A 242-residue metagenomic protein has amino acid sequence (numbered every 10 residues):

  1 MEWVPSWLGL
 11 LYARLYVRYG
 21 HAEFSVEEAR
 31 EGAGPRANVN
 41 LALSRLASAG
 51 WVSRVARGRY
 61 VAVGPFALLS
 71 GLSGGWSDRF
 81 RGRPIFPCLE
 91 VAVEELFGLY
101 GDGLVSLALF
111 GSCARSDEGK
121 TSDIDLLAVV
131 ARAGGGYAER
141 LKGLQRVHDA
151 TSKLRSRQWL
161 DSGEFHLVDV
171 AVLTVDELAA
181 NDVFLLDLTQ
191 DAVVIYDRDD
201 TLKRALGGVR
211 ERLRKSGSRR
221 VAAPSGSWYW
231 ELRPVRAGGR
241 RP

Functional and structural regions predicted by a protein language model:
M1-S44, S48-V105, A114-T121, A131-P242: Catalytic core of pol beta-like nucleotidyltransferases
A108-F110: Internal, hydrophobic cores of structured domains that mediate oligomerization or house catalytic pockets within large
L126-V129: Short beta-strand->loop micro-motif that forms the acidic, two-metal-ion catalytic signature in nucleotide-processing
